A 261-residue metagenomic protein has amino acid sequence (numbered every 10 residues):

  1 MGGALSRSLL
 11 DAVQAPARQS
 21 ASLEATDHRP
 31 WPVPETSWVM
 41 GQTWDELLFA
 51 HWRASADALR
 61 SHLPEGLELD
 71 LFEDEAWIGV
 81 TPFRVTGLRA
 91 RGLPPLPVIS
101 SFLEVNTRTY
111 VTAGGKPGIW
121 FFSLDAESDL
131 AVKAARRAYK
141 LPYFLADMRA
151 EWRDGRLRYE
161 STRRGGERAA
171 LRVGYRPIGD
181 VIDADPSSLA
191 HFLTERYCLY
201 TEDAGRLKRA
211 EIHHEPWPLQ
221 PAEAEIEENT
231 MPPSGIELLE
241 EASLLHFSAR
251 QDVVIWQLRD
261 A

Functional and structural regions predicted by a protein language model:
M1-H28, P32, L244, A249-Q251 (+1 more regions): Non-cleavable N-terminal signal-anchor transmembrane helices
A4-L5, T81, W120, E237: Compositionally biased, intrinsically disordered low-complexity regions
L10, P16, S20-S37, G41-W52 (+3 more regions): Structured soluble/peripheral alpha/beta segments that form catalytic or ligand/cofactor-binding pockets
N106-A261: Internal, well-folded beta-alpha domain core
